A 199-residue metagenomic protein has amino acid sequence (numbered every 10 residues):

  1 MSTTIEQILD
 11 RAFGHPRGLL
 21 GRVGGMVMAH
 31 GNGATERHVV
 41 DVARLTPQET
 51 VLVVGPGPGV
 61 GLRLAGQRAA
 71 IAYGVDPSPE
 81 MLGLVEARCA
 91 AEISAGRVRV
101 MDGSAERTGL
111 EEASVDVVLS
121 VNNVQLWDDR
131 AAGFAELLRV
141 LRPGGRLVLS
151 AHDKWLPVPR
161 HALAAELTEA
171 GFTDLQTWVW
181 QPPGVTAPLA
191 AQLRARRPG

Functional and structural regions predicted by a protein language model:
M1-L20: N-terminal, positively charged/glycine-rich alpha-helical extensions of SAM-dependent methyltransferases
A29-E49: Conserved alpha-helix/loop element of class I SAM-dependent methyltransferases that forms part of the SAM/SAH-binding
T50-R107: Class I SAM-dependent methyltransferase SAM/SAH-binding core
E106-V118: A short acidic, Gly/Pro-enriched loop at the edge of an enzyme's catalytic core that lines a small-molecule cofactor
V117-D129, D153: A short SAM/SAH-binding and catalytic strip from SAM-dependent methyltransferases
A131-P143: A short glycine-rich, Lys/Arg-flanked "PGG" loop and its adjoining helix->strand segment in the class I
G144-A151: Conserved beta-strand signature within the Rossmann-like core of class I S-adenosyl-L-methionine
P183-G199: Core SAM-dependent methyltransferase catalytic element
